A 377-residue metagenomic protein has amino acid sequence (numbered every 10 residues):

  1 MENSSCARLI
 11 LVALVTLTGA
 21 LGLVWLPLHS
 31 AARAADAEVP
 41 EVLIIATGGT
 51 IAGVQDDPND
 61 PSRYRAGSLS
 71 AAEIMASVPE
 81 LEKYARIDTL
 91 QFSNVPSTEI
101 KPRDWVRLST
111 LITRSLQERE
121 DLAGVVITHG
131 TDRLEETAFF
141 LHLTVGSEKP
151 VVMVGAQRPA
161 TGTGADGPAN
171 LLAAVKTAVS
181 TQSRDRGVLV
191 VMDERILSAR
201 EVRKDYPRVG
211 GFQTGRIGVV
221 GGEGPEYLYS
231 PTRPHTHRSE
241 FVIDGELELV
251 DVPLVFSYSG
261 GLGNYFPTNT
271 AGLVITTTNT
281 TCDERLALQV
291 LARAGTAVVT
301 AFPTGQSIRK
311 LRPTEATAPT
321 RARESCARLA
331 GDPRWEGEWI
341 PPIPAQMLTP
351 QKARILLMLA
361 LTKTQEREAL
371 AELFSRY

Functional and structural regions predicted by a protein language model:
V12-P27: Bacterial N-terminal signal peptides
A35-R114: ATP/NTP phosphate-donor binding region
V39, I45, S70, S77-L81 (+1 more regions): Accessory alpha-helical/coil subdomains and C-terminal extensions that flank or cap enzyme catalytic cores
R119-L134, N269-N279: Short acidic, glycine-rich surface-loop motifs adjacent to enzyme active sites
I127-K149, D283-V290: Short Gly/Thr/Asp-enriched flexible loops that form oxyanion-binding sites at enzyme active sites
A138-A169, K176-V179, A294-F302: Short, acidic/small-residue loops that bind anionic groups at enzyme active sites
V154-E223: Internal gly/pro-rich beta-alpha loop/helix module that stabilizes soluble enzyme cofactors or their anionic handles
T280-Y377: C-terminal non-catalytic interaction/assembly regions of soluble proteins
